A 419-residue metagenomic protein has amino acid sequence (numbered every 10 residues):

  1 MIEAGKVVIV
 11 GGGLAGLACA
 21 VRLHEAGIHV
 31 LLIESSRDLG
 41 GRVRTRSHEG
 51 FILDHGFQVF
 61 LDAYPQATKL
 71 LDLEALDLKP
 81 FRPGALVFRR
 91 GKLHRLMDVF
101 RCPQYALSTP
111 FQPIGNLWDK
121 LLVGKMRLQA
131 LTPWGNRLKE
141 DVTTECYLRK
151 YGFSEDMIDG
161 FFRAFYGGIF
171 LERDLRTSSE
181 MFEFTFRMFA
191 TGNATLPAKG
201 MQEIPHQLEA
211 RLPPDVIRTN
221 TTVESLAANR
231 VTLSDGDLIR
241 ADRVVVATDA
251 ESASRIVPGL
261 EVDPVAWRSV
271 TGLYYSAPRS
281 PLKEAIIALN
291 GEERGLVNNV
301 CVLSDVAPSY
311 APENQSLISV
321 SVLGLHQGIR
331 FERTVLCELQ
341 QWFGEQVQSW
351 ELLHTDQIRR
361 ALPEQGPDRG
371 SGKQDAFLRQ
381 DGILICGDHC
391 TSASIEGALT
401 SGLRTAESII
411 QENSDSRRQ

Functional and structural regions predicted by a protein language model:
I2, E224-R333, C337-F343: Mid-domain catalytic core of redox enzymes that form a hydrophobic substrate pocket/lid adjacent to a catalytic redox
G5-L32, I410: N-terminal Rossmann-like FAD-binding beta1-loop-alpha1 element of flavoenzymes
H24-H48: Glycine-rich FAD pyrophosphate-binding loop
V43-D62, K120-G135: Glycine-rich active-site loop/strand segments that organize a redox cofactor
Q58-P65, L138-E140, Y151, R187-E209 (+1 more regions): Short beta-strand to alpha-helix junction loop
T68, D77-L175, A190-T191: Mobile amphipathic helical/loop "lid" adjacent to a hydrophobic cofactor/ligand pocket
F182-D235, I239-R243: Helical element adjacent to the flavin cofactor pocket in flavoenzyme catalytic cores
S309-Q419: Conserved flavin/dinucleotide-binding core of flavoenzymes
